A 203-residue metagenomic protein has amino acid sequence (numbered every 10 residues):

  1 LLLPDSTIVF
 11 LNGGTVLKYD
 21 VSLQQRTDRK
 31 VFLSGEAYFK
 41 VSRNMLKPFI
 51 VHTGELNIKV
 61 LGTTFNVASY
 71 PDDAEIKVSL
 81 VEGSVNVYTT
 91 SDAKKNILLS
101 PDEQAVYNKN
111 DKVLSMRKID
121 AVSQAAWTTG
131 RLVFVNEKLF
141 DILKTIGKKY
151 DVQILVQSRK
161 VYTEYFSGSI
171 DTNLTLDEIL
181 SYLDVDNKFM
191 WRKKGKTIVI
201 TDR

Functional and structural regions predicted by a protein language model:
L1-R203: A residue-level detector for the "anchor" residue at the start of short, highly conserved motifs
